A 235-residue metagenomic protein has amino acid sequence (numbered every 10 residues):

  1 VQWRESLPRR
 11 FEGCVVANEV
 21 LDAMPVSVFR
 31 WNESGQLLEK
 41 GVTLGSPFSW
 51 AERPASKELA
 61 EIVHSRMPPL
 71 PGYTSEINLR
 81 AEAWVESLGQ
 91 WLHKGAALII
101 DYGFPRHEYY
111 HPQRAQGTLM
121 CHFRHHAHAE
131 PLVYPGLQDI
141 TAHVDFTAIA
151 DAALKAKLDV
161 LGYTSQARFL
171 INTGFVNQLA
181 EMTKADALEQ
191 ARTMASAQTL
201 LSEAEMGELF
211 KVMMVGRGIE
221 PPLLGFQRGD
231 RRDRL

Functional and structural regions predicted by a protein language model:
Q2-E33, S75-A83, G89-L98: A short SAM/SAH-binding and catalytic strip from SAM-dependent methyltransferases
L7, S46, R53, M67-L70: Intrinsic-disorder/low-complexity coil detector
C14-I62, P112-H122: A mobile, often basic/glycine-rich helix-loop segment that functions as the active-site lid/recognition loop
A60-L235: Long, Lys/Arg- and hydrophobic-enriched amphipathic alpha-helices
